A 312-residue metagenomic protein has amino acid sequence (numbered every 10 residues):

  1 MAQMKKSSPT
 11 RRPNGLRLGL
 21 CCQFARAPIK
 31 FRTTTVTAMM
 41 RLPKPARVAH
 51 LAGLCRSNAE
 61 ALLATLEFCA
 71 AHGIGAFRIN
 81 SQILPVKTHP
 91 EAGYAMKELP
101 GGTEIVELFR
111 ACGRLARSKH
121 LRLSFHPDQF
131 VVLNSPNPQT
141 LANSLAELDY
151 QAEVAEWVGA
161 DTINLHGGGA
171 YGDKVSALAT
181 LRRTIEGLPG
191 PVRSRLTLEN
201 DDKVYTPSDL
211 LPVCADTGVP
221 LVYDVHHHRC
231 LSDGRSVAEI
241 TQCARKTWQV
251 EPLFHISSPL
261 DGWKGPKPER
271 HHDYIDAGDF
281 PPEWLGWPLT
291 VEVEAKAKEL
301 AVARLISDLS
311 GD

Functional and structural regions predicted by a protein language model:
A2-R122, Q129-S144, D149, E153-T162 (+6 more regions): Alpha/beta catalytic barrel-like cores
Q129, D202, H227: Short, glycine/acidic-enriched loop or turn micro-motifs at the edges of active sites
L133-N134, G172-K174, C230-D233: A generic structural signal for short coil/turn motifs at secondary-structure boundaries
V158-G172: Active-site groove signature of glycoside hydrolases
A170, D202-K203, K298: Short beta->alpha junction loops/turns
K174-I185, L196-N200: Multi-pass alpha-helical transmembrane bundles in non-GPCR membrane proteins that perform intramembrane catalysis
Y205-T206, H226-L231: Short acidic, Gly/Ser-rich segments with clustered Asp/Glu that frequently serve as metal-coordination loops in enzyme
V219-H227: His/Asp/Glu-enriched short active-site or ligand-binding loop at hydrolase and phosphoryl-transfer sites
